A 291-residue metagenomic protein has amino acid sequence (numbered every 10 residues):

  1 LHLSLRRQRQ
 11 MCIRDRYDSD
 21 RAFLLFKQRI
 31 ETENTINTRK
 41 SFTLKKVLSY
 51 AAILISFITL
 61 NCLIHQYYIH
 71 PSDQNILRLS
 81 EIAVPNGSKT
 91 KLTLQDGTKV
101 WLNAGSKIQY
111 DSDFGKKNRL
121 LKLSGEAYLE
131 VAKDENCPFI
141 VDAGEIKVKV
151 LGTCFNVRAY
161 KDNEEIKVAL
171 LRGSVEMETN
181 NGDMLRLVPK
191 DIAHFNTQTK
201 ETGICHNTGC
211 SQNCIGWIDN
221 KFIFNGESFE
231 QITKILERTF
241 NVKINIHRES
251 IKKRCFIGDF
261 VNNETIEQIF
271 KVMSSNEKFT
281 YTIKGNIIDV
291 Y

Functional and structural regions predicted by a protein language model:
L1-R9, I13: Single conserved hydrophobic/aromatic residue that forms the stacking wall/gate of nucleotide- or nucleobase-binding
H2, R16, D20-F23, S41 (+1 more regions): Short, structured helix-loop boundary elements
R14-T35: N-terminal intrinsically disordered, acidic low-complexity segments at the extreme N-terminus
F26, E33-Y291: A residue-level detector for the "anchor" residue at the start of short, highly conserved motifs
